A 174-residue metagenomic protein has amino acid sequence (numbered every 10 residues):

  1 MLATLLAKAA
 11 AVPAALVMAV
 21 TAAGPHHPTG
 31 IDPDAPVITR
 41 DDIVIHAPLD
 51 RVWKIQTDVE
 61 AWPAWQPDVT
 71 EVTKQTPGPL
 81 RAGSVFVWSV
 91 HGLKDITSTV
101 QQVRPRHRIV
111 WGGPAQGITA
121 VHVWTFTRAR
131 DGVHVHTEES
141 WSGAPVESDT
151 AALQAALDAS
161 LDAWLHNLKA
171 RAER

Functional and structural regions predicted by a protein language model:
L5, P13-T76, N167: Hydrophobic ligand-binding cavity/cleft-lining segments
P36, H91-L93, G117: Glycine-centered tight beta-turn/hairpin loop motif at sheet-sheet or coil-to-beta transitions
D41-I43, I96-Q102, G113, V121-R128: Hydrophobic/aromatic beta-strand elements that line small-molecule binding cavities or substrate pockets in beta-rich
H46-D50, P77, Q101-R106, T125-H134 (+1 more regions): A short, structured loop/turn motif at beta-sheet edges
R51-Q56, W62, F86, V100 (+3 more regions): Hydrophobic pocket/interface hotspot
Q56, Q66, G92, Q102-R104 (+2 more regions): A mature extracytoplasmic/lumenal domain signature
E60-D95, R104-R108: Short beta-edge strand/loop motif at the mouth of beta-sheet-based domains
P114-A170: Beta-strand/loop substructures that line and gate deep hydrophobic ligand-binding cavities in soluble
